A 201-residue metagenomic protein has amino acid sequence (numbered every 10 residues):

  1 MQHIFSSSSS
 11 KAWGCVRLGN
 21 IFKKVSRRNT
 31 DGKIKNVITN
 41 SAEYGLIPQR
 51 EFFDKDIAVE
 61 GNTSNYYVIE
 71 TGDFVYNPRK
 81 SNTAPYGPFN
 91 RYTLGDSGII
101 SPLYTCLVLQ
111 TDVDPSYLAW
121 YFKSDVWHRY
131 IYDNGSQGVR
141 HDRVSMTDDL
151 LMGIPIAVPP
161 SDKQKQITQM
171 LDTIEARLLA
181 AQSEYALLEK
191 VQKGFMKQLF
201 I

Functional and structural regions predicted by a protein language model:
M1-S10, P155-K190, G194-I201: A structural feature that tracks compact, well-ordered secondary-structure segments with a strong bias toward
H3-D31, S161: Non-catalytic DNA-recognition/assembly elements of restriction-modification systems
G19-T30, S41-V75: Sequence-specific dsDNA recognition surfaces
K33-K55, F74-S101, T105, S116-W120 (+2 more regions): Short, ligand-facing micro-motifs at secondary-structure edges
S97-L103, S136-D162: A short glycine-rich beta-alpha junction/loop motif
L109-D114: Ligand-binding loop in jelly-roll beta-barrel domains
S124: Glycine-rich, acidic and aromatic/proline-enriched surface loops and short helix-turn segments that act as binding
